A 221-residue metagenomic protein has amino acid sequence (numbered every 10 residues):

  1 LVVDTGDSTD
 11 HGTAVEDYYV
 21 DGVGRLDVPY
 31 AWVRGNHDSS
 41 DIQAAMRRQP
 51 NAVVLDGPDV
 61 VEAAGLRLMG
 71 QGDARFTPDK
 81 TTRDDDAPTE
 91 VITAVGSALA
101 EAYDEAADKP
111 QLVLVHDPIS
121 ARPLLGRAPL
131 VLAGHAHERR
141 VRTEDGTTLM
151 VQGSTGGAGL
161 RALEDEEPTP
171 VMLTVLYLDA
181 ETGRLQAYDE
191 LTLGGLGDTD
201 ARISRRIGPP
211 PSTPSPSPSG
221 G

Functional and structural regions predicted by a protein language model:
L1-E62: Core catalytic region of metal-dependent phosphoesterases/phosphodiesterases, especially metallo-beta-lactamase-like
E16-V20, G96, L173: Extracytoplasmic/secreted envelope proteins and their assembly/folding machinery, especially bacterial periplasmic
G22-W32, D38, R48, L112-I203 (+1 more regions): Conserved beta-sheet core of the metallophosphoesterase superfamily
V53-L55, M69, M150: General small-molecule cofactor/ligand-binding pocket signal
V54-L55, A107-K109, P170: Residues that act as N-cap/strand-start positions at coil-to-secondary-structure junctions
V60, L68-G70, L173-V175: Conserved hydrophobic/aromatic beta-strand scaffold that supports enzyme active sites
A64-T148: His/acidic metal-ligating clusters that form di-metal
R202-G221: Actinobacteria-biased recognition of intrinsically disordered, low-complexity terminal regions
